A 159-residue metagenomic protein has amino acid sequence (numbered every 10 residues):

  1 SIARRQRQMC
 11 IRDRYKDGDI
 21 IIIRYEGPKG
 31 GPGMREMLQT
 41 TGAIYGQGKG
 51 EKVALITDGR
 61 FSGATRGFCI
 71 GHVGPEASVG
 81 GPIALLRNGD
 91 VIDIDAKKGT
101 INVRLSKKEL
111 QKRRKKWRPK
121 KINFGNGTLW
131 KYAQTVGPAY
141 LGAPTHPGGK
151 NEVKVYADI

Functional and structural regions predicted by a protein language model:
S1-I11: Single conserved hydrophobic/aromatic residue that forms the stacking wall/gate of nucleotide- or nucleobase-binding
R12-I20: Glycine-rich phosphate/diphosphate-binding loops that line cofactor/substrate pockets in enzymes
I22-G33: Glycine-rich phosphate/diphosphate-binding loops and the adjacent beta-loop-alpha structural elements that coordinate
G33-M34, G46: Alpha-helix N-cap/helix-initiation motif
E36-G42: Charged helix-capping and loop-helix junction motifs
A43, G48-F61, T65-L105: Phosphate/diphosphate-binding loops
G80-G81, L85-I159: Intein/HINT protein-splicing elements and their conserved insertion hotspots or analogous self-processing inserts
